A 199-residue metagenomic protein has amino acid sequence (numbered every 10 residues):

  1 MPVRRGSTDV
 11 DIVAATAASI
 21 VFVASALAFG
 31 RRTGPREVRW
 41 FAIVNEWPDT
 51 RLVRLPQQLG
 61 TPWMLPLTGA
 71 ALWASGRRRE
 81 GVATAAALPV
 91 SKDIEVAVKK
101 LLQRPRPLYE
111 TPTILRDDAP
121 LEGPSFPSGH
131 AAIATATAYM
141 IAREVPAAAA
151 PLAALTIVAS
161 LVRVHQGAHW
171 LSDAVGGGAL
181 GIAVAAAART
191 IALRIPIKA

Functional and structural regions predicted by a protein language model:
M1-M64, K99-G123: N-terminal transmembrane-helix/juxtamembrane module of multi-pass inner/ER membrane proteins
S7, E46-T50, G76, E80 (+1 more regions): Membrane-helix interfacial "entry" motifs
T8, T111-A199: Membrane-embedded catalytic cores of phosphoryl/pyrophosphoryl-handling enzymes
V10-A18, R79-A87, A148-P151, S172-G176: Alpha-helical transmembrane segments of integral membrane proteins
S19-I20, P66, T84, L88-K92 (+2 more regions): Alpha-helical transmembrane spans of integral membrane proteins, capturing the lipid-embedded, hydrophobic core of TM
L27, L88-K99, L155-R163, A185: Alpha-helical transmembrane segments of multi-pass membrane proteins
I43, W47, R78, L101-Y109 (+2 more regions): Membrane-interface elements of multi-pass transporters and channels
A70-I94: Interfacial segments of alpha-helical transmembrane regions
